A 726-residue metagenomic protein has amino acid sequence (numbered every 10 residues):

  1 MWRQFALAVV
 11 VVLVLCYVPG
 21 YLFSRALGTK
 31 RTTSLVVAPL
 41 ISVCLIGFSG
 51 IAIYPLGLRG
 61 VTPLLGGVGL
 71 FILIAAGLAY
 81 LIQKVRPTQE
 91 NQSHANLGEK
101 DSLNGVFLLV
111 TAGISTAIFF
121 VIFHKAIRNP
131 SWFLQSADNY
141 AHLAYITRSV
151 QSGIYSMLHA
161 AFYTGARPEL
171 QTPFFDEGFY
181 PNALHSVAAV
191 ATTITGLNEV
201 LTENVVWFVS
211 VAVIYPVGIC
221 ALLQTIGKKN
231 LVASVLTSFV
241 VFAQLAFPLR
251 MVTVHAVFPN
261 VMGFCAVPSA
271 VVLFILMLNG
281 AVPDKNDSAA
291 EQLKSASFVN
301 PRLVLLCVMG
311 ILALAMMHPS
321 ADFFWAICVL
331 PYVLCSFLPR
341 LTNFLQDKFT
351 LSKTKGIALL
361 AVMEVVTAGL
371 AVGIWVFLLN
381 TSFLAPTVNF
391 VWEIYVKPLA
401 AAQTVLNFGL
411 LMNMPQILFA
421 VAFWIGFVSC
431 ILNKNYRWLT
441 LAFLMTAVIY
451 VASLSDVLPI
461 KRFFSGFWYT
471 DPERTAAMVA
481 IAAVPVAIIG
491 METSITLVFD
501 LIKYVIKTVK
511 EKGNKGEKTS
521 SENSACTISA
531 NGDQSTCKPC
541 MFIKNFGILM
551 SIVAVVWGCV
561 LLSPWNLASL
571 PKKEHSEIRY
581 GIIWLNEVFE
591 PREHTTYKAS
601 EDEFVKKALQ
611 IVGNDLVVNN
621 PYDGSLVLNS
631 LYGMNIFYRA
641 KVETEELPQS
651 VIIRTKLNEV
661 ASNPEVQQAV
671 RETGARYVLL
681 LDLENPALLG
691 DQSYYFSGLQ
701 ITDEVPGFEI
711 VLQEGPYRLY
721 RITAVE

Functional and structural regions predicted by a protein language model:
M1-D101, C526: Membrane-embedded, hydrophobic transmembrane alpha-helices
L7, L56-L64, N129-N139, G196 (+5 more regions): Membrane-helix boundary/interfacial segments in multi-pass membrane proteins
V11, Y17, K512-K515, V555-E726: Extracytoplasmic
L45-S49, A117-I127, S152, S234-T253 (+5 more regions): Membrane-interface helix-loop junctions at the exits of transmembrane helices
T116-C265, K285, K294, I582-Y597: Active-site lumenal/periplasmic loops and adjacent helix-entry segments of GT-C-fold, multi-pass membrane
S288-L293, W325-V366: Perimembrane helix-loop-helix junctions
E291-P319: Membrane-interface alpha helices of multi-pass inner-membrane proteins
R340-N343, I417-T440: Hydrophobic, aromatic-rich transmembrane alpha-helices and their immediate juxtamembrane boundary segments
